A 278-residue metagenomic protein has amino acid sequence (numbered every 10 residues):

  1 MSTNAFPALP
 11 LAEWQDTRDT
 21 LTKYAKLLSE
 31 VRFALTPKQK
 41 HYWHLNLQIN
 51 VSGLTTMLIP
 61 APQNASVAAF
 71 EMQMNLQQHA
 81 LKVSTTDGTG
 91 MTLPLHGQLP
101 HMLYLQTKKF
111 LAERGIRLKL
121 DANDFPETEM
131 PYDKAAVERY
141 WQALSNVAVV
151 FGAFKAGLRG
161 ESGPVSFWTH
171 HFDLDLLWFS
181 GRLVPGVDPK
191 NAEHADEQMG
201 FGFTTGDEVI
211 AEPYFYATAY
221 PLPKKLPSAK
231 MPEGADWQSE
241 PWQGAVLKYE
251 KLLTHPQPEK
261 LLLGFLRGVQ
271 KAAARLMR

Functional and structural regions predicted by a protein language model:
S2, H79-T92, K119-A135, P213 (+1 more regions): Glycine-rich, often proline-containing surface loops adjacent to acidic residues and nearby aromatics that form
S2-A69: N-terminal ordered "arm"
L47-A122: Long, hydrophobic/aromatic-enriched structural stretches that serve as scaffold segments
Q63-Q73, M102, T205, V209 (+4 more regions): Ser/Thr/Asn(+Pro)-rich, low-complexity disordered segments
G97-G157: Internal, hydrophobic cores of structured domains that mediate oligomerization or house catalytic pockets within large
P131-D207, Y214: Aromatic/basic-lined ligand-recognition segments that form π-stacking hydrophobic pockets flanked by Lys/Arg to engage
Q198-A245: Low-complexity, glycine/alanine/valine/leucine- and proline-rich hydrophobic stretches
E240-R278: TerminUS-proximal long segments
